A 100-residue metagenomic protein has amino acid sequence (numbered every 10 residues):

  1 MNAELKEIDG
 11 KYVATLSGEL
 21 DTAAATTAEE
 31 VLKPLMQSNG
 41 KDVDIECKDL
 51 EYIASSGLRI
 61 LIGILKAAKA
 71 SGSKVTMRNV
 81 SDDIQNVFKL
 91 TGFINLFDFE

Functional and structural regions predicted by a protein language model:
M1-E4, I94-E100: Short hydrophobic/aromatic patches at helix-to-coil boundaries
M1-T15: Short beta-strand/loop segment at the start of cytosolic alpha/beta domains
I8, R78-V80, E100: Conserved beta-strand termini and adjacent loop/short-helix elements that scaffold enzyme active sites in alpha/beta
T22-L96: Amphipathic alpha-helical interaction surfaces in cytosolic regulatory modules
